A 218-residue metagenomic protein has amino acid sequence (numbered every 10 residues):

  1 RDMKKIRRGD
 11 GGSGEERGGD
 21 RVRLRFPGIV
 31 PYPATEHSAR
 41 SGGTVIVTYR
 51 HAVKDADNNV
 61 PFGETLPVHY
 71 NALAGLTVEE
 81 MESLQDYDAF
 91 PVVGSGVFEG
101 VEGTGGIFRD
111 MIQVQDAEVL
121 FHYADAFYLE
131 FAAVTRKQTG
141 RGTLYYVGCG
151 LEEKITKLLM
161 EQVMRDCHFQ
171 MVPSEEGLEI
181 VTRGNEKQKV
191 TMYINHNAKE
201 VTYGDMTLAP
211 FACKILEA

Functional and structural regions predicted by a protein language model:
R1-E16: A short, well-structured beta->alpha microelement
D2-K5, V22-A218: A conserved amphipathic helix/loop scaffold that creates a polar/acidic microenvironment used either to coordinate
E16-R17, Q188: Short, high-confidence coil segments that cap the C-terminus of an alpha-helix and link into the following beta-strand
